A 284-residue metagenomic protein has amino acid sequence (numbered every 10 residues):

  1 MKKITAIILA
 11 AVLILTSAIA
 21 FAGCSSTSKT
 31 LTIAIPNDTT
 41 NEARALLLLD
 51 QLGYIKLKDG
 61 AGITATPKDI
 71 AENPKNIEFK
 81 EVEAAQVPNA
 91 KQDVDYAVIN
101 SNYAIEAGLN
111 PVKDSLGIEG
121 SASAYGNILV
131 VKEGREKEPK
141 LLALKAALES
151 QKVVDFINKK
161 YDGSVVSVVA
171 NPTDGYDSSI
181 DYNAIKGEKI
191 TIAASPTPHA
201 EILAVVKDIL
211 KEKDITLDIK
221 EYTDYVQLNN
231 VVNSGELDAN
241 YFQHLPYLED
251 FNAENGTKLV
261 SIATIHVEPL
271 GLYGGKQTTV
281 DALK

Functional and structural regions predicted by a protein language model:
I19-G23: C-terminal motif of bacterial Sec signal peptides marking the signal peptidase cleavage site
S25-E42, L46-L48, L142, S150-D155 (+1 more regions): A conserved helix-loop-strand patch within extracytoplasmic ligand-binding domains of the periplasmic binding
K29-A34, I185-T197, I215-E221: Short, well-ordered beta-strand elements
K58-A65, A71, L142-D181: Ligand-binding clefts/hinges and TM-proximal coupling segments of bilobed small-molecule sensing domains
A61-N89, I219-N230: Short helix-initiation/N-cap motifs at beta->coil->alpha
E83-A84, Q92-V94, I99-I105, P196-T197 (+3 more regions): Beta->alpha turn/N-cap motifs
I105-R135, A170-S178, I262-G274: Periplasmic-binding protein-like
G120-S121, G126-K160, K276-V280, K284: Extended ligand-binding regions for polar small-molecule ligands
